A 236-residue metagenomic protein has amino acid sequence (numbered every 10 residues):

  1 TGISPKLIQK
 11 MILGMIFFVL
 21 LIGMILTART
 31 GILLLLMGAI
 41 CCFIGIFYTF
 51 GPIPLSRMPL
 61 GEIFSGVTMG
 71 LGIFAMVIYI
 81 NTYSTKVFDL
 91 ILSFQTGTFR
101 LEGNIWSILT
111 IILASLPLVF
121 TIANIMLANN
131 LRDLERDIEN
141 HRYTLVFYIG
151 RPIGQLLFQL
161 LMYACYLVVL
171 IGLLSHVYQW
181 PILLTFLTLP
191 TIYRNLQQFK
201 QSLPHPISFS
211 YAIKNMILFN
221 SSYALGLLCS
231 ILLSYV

Functional and structural regions predicted by a protein language model:
T1-G2, M126-R151, L196-S210: Cytosolic, membrane-interface loops and tails of multi-pass inner-membrane proteins
T1-T30, R142-V177, I217-Y223: Multi-pass membrane catalytic core of lipid/isoprenoid biosynthesis enzymes
G2-I91: Intramembrane alpha-helical segments
L34-F43, W180-T191: Hydrophobic core segments of alpha-helical transmembrane domains in multi-pass membrane proteins
C42-P52, A75-M76, L116-L131, L189-Q198: Transmembrane alpha-helical segments that form the membrane-embedded catalytic/substrate-channel core of multi-pass
I46, M58-L60, F64, N195-A224: Interfacial loop-to-transmembrane junctions
F64-N129, L134: Functional transmembrane core segments of multi-pass inner-membrane proteins
L228-V236: Juxtamembrane boundary at the C-terminal end of a transmembrane helix
